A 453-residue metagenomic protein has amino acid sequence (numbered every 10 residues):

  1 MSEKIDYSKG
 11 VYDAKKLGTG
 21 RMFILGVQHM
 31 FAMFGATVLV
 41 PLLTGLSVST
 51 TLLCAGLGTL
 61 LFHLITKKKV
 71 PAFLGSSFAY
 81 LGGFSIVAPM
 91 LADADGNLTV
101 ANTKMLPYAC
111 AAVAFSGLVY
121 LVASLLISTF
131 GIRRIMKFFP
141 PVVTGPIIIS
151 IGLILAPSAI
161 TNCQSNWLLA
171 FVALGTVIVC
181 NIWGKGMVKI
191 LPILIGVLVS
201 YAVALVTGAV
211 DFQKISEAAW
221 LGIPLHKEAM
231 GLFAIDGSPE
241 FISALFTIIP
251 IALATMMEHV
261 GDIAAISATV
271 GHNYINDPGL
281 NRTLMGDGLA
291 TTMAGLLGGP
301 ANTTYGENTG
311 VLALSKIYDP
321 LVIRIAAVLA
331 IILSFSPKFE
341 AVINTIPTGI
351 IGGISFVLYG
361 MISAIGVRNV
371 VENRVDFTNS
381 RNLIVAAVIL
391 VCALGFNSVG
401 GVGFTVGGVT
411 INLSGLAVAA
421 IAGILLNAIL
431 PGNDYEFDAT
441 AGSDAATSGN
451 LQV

Functional and structural regions predicted by a protein language model:
M1-I24, F212-L232, A268-I275, T283 (+1 more regions): Intrinsically disordered, low-complexity non-transmembrane regions of multi-pass membrane transporters
M1-L74, F78-T103: N-terminal signal-anchor module of multipass membrane proteins
I5-Y7, F34-T37, A173-C180, L191 (+3 more regions): Juxtamembrane interface elements at the cytosolic ends of transmembrane helices in multi-pass membrane proteins
V11-G20, L42-H63, K67-K69, I249-P320 (+1 more regions): Membrane-embedded helical hairpins/re-entrant loop segments and their flanking transmembrane helices within multi-pass
G20-G35, L169-A173, L191-P192, I223-D262 (+1 more regions): Hydrophobic, membrane-embedded alpha-helices of multi-pass small-molecule transporters
L46-T51, K68-L81, I135-T144, K189-L194 (+3 more regions): Short, non-helical or kinked segments that cap or interrupt transmembrane helices
S85-L91, N181, N308-I323, L329-S334: Interfacial segments of multi-pass membrane proteins
M105-Q213, A327-T440: Membrane-embedded alpha-helical modules
